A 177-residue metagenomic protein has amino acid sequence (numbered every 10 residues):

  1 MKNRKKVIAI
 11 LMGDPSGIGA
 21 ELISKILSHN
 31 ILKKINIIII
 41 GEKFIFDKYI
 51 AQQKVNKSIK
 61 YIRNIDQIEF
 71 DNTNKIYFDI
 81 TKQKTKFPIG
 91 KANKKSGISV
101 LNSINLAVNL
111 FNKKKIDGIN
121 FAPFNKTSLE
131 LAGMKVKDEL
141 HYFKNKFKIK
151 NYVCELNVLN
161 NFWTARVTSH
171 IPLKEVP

Functional and structural regions predicted by a protein language model:
M1-P177: Anion-binding alpha/beta catalytic cores of soluble intermediary-metabolism enzymes, centered on
